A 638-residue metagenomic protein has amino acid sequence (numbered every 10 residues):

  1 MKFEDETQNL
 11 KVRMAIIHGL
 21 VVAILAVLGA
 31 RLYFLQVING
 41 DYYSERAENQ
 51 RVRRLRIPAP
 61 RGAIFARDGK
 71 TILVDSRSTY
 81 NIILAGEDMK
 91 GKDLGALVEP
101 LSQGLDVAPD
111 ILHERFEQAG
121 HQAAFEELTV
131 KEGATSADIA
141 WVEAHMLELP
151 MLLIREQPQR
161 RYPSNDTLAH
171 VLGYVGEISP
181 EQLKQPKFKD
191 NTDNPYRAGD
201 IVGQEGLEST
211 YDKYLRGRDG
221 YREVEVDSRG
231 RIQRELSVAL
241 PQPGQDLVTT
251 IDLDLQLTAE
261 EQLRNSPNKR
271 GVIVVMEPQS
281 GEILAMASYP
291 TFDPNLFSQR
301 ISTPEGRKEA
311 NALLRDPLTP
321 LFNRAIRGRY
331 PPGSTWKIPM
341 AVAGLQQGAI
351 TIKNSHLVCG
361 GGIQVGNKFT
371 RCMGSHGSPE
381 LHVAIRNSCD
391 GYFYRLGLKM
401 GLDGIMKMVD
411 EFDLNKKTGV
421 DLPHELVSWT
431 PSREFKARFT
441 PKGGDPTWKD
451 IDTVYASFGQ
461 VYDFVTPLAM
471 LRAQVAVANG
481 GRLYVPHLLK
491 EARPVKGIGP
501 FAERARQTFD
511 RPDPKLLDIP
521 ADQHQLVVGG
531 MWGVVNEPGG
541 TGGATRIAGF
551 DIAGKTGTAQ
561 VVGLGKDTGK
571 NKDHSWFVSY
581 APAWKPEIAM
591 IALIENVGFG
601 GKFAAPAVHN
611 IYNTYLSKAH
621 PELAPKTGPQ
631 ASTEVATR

Functional and structural regions predicted by a protein language model:
M1-E305, N323-R329, D403-D413, F464 (+3 more regions): Periplasmic/cell-envelope proteins involved in peptidoglycan metabolism and beta-lactam response
K2-D5, K11, V74, V226-V238 (+5 more regions): Beta-lactam-recognizing serine transpeptidase/beta-lactamase-like catalytic domain environment
